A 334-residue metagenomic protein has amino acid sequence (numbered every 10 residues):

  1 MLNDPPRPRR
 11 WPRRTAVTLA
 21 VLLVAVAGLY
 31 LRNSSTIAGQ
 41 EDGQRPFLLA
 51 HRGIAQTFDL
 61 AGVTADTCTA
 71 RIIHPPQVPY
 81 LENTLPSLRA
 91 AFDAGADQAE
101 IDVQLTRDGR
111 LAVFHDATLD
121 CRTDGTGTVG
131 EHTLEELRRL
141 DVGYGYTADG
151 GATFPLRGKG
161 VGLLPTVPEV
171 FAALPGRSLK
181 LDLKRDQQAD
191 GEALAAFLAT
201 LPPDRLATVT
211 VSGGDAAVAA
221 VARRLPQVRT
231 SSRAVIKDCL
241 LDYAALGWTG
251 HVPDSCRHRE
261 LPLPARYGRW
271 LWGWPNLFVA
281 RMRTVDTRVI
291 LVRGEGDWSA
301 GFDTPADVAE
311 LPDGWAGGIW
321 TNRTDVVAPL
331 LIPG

Functional and structural regions predicted by a protein language model:
L2-G334: Phosphate-group recognition and catalysis centered on beta-loop-alpha active-site segments
